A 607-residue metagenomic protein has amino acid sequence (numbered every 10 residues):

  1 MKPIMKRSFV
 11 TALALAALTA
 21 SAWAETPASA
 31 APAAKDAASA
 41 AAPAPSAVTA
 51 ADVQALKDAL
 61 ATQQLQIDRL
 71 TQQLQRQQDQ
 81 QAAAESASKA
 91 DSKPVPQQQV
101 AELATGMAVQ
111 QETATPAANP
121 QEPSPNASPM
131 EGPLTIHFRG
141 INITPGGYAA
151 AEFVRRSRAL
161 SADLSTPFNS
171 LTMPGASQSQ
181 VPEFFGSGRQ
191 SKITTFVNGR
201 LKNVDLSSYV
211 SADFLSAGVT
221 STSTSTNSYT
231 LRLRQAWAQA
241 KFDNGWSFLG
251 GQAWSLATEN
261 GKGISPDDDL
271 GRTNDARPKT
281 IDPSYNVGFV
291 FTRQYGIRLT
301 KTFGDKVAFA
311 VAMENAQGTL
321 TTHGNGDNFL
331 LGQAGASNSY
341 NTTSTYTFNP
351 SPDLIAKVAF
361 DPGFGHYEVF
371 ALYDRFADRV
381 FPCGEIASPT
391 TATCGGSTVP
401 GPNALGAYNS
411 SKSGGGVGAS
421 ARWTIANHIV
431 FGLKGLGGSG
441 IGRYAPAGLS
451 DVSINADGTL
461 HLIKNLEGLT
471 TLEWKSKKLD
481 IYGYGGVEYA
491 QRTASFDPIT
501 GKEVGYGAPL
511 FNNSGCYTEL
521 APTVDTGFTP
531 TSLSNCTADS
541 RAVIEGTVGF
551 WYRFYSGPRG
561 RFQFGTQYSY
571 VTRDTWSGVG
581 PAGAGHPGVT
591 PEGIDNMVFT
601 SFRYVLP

Functional and structural regions predicted by a protein language model:
K2-W23: Gram-negative bacterial Sec-dependent N-terminal signal peptides
A22-A162, A521, G527-F528: N-terminal periplasmic/intermembrane-space "pro-region" immediately following the signal or transit peptide
M130-D327, F348-H366, R422-G437, I441-R443: Outer membrane beta-barrel
A159-D163, V219-Y229, G261-D268, P278 (+7 more regions): Outer-membrane beta-barrel translocator domains and adjoining extracellular loop/strand segments of Gram-negative
P182-G188, S228-T230, V287-F291, Y346-S351 (+5 more regions): Short sequence motifs at beta-strands and strand-loop junctions characteristic of Gram-negative outer-membrane
P362-G546: Detector for outer-membrane/organellar transmembrane beta-barrel domains, recognizing the amphipathic beta-strand
P558-R561, G565-G585: C-terminal beta-signal and adjacent terminal beta-strands/loops of Gram-negative outer-membrane beta-barrel proteins
E592-P607: Outer-membrane beta-barrel "beta-signal"
